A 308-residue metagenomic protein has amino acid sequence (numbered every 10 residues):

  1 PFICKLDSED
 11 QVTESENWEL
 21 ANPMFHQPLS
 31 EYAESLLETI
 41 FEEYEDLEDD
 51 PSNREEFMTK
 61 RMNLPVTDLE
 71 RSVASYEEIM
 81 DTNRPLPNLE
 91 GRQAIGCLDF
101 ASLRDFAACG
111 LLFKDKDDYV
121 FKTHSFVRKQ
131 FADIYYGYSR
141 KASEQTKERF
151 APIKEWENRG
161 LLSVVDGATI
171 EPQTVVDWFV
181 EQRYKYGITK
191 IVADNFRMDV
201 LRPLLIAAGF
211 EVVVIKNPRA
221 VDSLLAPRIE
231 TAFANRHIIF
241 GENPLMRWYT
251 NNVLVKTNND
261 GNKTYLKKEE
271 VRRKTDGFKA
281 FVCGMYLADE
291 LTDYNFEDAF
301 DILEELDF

Functional and structural regions predicted by a protein language model:
P1-I3, Q11, R92-G96, F106-A108 (+5 more regions): Beta-sheet entry/capping signal
P1-I95, R104-F106, H124-V127, F131-D166: Non-catalytic, compositionally simple segments
P1-P23, I206-Y294, L306: Metal-dependent DNA phosphodiester-chemistry modules and their immediately adjacent helices/loops in DNA-processing
E9-T13, D68-R71, S102-A107, D117-Y119 (+6 more regions): Flexible loop/turn segments at secondary-structure boundaries
L69-C97, E181-G187, V192-A193, V200 (+2 more regions): Flexible, glycine/threonine-enriched loop-and-boundary segments that flank and lead into catalytic domains of large
L103-D117, G277-K279, C283-G284: Acidic, metal-ligating active-site segments
K129-D260: Mg2+-dependent endonuclease catalytic cores in nucleic-acid-processing enzymes, primarily RNase H-like
E297-F308: Acidic, low-complexity intrinsically disordered tails
